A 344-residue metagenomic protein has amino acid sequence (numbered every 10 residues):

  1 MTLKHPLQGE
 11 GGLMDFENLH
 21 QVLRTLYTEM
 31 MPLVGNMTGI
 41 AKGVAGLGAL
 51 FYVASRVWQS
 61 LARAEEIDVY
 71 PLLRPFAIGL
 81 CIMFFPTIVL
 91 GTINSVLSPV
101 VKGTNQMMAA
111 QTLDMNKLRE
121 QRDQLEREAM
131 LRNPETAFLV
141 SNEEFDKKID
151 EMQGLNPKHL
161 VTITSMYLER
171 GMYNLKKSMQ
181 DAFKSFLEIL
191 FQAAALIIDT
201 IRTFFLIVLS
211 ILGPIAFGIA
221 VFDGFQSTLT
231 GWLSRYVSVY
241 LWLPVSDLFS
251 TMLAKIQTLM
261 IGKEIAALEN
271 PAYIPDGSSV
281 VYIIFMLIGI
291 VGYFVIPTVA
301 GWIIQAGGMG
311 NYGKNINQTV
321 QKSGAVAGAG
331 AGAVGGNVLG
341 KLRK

Functional and structural regions predicted by a protein language model:
M1-L13: N-terminal amphipathic/basic-hydrophobic helices that include classical n-h-c signal peptides and signal-anchor
H5-P6, H20, H159, Y312: Histidine (H) residue identity feature
G11-Q121, E169, Y173-N337: Hydrophobic alpha-helical segments involved in membrane association or supramolecular assembly
P99-R170: Membrane-interface interhelical loops and short interface/amphipathic helices in multi-pass inner-membrane
L339-K344: Short, charged juxtamembrane terminal tails flanking transmembrane helices
